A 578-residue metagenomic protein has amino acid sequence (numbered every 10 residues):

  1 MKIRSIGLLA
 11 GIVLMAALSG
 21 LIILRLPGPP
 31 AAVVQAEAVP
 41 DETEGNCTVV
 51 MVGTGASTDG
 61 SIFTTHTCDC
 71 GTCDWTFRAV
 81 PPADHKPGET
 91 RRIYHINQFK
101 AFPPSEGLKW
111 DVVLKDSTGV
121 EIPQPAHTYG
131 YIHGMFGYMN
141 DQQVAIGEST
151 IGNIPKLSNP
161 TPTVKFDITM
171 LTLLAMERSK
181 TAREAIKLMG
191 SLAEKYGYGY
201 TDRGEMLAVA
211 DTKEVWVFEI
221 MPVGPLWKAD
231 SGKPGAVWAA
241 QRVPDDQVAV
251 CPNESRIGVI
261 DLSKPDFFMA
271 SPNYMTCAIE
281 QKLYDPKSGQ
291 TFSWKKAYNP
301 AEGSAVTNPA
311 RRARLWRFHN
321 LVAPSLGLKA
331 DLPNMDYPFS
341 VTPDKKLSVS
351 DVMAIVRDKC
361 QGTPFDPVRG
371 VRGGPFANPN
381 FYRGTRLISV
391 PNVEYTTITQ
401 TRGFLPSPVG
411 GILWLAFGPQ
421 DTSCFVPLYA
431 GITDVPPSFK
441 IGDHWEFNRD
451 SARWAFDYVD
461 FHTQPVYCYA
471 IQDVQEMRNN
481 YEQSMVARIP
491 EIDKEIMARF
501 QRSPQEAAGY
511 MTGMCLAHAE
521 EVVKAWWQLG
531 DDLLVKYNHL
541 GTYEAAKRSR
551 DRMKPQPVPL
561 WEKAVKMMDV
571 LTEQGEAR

Functional and structural regions predicted by a protein language model:
M1-G11: N-terminal Sec-pathway targeting helices
M15-I23: Hydrophobic alpha-helical membrane-insertion segments, chiefly the h-region of N-terminal signal peptides
R25-A38: Ser/Thr/Pro/Gly-rich low-complexity linker/stalk segments immediately outside membranes or between
A38-D167, L188-D344: A contiguous strand-loop segment
S158-P162, M170-S179: Second-shell loop/turn segments in exported
P309-Y382, R386-V390, V486-E491: Accessory, solvent-exposed terminal regions and/or long lumenal/extracellular loops of proteins
F365, R369-Q501: Substrate-recognition/cap regions that form aromatic- and gly/pro-loop-enriched pockets for small-molecule ligands
N479-R578: Histidine-centered catalytic/metal-binding microenvironments
